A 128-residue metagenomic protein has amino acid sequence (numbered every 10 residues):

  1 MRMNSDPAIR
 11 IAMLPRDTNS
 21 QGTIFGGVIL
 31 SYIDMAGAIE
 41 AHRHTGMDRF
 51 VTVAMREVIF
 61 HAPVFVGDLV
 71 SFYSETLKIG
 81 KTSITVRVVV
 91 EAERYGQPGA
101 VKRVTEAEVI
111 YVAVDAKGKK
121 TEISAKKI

Functional and structural regions predicted by a protein language model:
M1-A54, V112-I128: Hot-dog-fold acyl-thioester-processing enzymes
M3-I9, F65-V66, L77-I128: HotDog/MaoC-like acyl-thioester-processing domains
D34, A38-I39, R43, D68 (+2 more regions): Generic secondary-structure boundary signal with a strong preference for alpha-helix termini
E57-I59, T76-I79: Short, charged beta-turn/beta-strand-edge "cap" motif at the junction between a beta-strand and an adjacent loop
